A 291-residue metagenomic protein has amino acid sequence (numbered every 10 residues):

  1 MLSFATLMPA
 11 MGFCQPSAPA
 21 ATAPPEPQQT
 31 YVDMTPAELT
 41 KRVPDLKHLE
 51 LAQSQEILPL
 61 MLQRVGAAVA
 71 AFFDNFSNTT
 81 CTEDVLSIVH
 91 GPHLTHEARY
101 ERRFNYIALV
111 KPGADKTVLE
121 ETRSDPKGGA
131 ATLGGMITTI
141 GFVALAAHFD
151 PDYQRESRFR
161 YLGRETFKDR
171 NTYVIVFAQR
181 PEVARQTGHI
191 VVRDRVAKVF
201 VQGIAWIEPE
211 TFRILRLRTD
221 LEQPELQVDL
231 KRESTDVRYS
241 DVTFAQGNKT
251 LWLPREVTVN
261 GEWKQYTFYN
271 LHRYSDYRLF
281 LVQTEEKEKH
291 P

Functional and structural regions predicted by a protein language model:
M1-G12: Bacterial N-terminal signal peptides
Q15-Q202, P209-L215, D220-E256, N260-P291: Structured extracytoplasmic
